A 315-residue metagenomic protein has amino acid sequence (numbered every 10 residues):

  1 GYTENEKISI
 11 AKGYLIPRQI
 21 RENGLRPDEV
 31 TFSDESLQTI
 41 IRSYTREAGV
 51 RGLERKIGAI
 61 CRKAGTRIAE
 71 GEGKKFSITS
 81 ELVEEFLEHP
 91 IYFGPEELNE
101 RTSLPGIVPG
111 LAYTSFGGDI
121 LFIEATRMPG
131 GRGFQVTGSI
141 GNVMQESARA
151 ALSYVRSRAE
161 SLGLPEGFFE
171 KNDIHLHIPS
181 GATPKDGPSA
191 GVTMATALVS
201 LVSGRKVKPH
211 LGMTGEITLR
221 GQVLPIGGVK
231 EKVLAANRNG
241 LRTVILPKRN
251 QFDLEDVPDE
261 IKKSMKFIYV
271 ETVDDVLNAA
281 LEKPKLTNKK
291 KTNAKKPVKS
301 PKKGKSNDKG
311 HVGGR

Functional and structural regions predicted by a protein language model:
G1-G58, K63-F76, R158-G167, R205-K208: Conserved C-terminal "switch" segment of AAA+ ATPases
I16-P17, R62, Y92, K263 (+1 more regions): Residue-level marker of structural boundaries
S33-L37, I60, S77-V83, E170-P179 (+1 more regions): A glycine-rich phosphate-binding loop feature that marks nucleotide/adenosyl-phosphate handling sites
E47-L111: Glycine/threonine-rich ATP-lid/beta-loop region of ATP-binding domains
E96, L104-P109, G117-R315: Peripheral, non-AAA+ core regions of ATP-driven protein-machinery
